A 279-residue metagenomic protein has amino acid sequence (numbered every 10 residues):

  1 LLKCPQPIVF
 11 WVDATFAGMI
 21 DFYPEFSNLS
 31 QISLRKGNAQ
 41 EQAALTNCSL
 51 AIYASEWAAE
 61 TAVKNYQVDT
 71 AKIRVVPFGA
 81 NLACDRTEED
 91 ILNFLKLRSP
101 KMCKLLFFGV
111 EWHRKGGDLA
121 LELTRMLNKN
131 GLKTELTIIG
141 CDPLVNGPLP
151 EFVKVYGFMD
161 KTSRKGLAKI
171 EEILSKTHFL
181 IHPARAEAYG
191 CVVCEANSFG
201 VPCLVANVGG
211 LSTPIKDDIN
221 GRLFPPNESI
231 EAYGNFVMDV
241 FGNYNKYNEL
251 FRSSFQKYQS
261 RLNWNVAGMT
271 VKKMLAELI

Functional and structural regions predicted by a protein language model:
K3-Q42: Acceptor-binding helix/loop patch of EC 2.4 sugar-transfer enzymes, predominantly nucleotide-sugar-dependent
I52, I91-K115, L121-M126, L136-I139: Conserved donor-binding/catalytic core segment of Leloir-type glycosyltransferases
W57, G79: Carbohydrate-associated surface elements
G140-F179: Nucleotide-activated donor-binding/catalytic signature segment of Leloir-type glycosyltransferases, i.e., the conserved
G147, V208-F224: Short acidic/histidine- and often glycine-rich active-site loop of Leloir-type glycosyltransferases that engages
R185: Aromatic "clamp/platform" in nucleotide-sugar-dependent glycosyltransferases that forms part of the donor/acceptor
V193, P202-V205, I215: Short hydrophobic beta-strand element within catalytic cores of glycosyltransferases and related nucleotide-activated
D217-D218, R222-I230, D239-Y244: Conserved acidic donor-binding segment of nucleotide-sugar-dependent glycosyltransferases
